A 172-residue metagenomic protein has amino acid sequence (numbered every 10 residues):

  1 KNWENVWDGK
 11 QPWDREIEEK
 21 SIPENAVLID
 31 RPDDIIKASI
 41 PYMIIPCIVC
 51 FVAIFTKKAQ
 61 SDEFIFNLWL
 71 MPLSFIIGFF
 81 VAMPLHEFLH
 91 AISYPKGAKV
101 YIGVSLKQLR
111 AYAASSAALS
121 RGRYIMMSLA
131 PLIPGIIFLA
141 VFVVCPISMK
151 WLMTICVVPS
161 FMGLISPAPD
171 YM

Functional and structural regions predicted by a protein language model:
K1-K58, L106-M172: Metalloprotease/metallohydrolase-associated module, dominated by Zn2+-dependent proteases
K58-I65: Membrane-interface helix termini and inter-helical loops of multi-pass transporters
F66-M83: Short pre-active-site segment immediately N-terminal to the catalytic Zn-binding motif
L68, E87, C156-P159: Sparse, context-dependent recognition of short Cys/His-centered cofactor- or disulfide-binding micro-motifs
A82-P95, P131: Active-site recognition of the HExxH zinc-binding catalytic motif
K96-G103: Juxtamembrane helix-loop transition segments at the membrane interface in multi-pass membrane proteins
